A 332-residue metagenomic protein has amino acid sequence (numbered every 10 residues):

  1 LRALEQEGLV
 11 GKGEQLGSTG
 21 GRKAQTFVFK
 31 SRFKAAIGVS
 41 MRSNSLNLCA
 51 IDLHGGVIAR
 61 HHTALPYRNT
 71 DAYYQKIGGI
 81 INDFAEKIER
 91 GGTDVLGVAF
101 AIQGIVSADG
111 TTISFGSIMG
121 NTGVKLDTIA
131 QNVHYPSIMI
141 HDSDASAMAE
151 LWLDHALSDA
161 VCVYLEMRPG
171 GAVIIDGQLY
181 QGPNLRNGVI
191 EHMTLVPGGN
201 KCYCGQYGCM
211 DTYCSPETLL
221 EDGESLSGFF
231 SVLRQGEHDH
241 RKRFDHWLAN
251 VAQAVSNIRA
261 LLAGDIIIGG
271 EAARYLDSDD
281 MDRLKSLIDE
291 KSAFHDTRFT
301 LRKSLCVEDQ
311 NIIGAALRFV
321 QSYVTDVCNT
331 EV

Functional and structural regions predicted by a protein language model:
L1-A64, R68-T93, D154, K201 (+1 more regions): ATP-binding/phosphotransfer module of carbohydrate and carboxylate kinases, centering on a glycine-rich
A36-S40, V95-A99, A160-Y164, A172: Short glycine-aspartate micro-motif
L53-H54, A108-D109, I175-D176, P197: Short, ordered coil/turn segments that flank beta-strands lining enzyme active or ligand-binding pockets
V57, T112-I113, L179-Y180: Hydrophobic "anchor" residues
R60, N69, D127, Q131-D239: Glycine/GP-enriched mid-protein hinge/lid loop-to-helix segment characteristic of carbohydrate kinases
H61-D159, S278-E290: Glycine-rich phosphate-binding loop and adjoining helix at the ATP-binding site of ATP-dependent phosphoryl-transfer
